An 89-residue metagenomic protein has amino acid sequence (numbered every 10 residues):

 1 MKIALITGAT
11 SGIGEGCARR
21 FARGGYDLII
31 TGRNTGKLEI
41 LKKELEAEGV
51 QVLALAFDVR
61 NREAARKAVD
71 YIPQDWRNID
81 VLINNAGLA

Functional and structural regions predicted by a protein language model:
A4-G8, T31: Conserved N-terminal Rossmann-fold NAD(P)-binding element of oxidoreductases
T7, I79-G87: Rossmann-fold scaffold of SDR-type NAD(P)-dependent oxidoreductases
T10-G12, N34: Conserved glycine-rich cofactor-binding loop
G12, G16, A89: NAD(P)H-binding Rossmann-fold N-terminus in SDR/SDR-like oxidoreductases, specifically the glycine-rich beta1-alpha1
F21: Aromatic pocket-lining residues of Rossmann-like dinucleotide-binding sites
Y26-L41: Conserved glycine-rich Rossmann-like NAD(P)H-binding loop of the short-chain dehydrogenase/reductase
G36, A56-A68: The beta1-alpha1 cofactor-binding region of Rossmann-like NAD(H)/NADP(H)-dependent oxidoreductases
V52-A54: Hydrophobic/aromatic anchor residues within beta-strands of the central parallel beta-sheet of Rossmann-like
